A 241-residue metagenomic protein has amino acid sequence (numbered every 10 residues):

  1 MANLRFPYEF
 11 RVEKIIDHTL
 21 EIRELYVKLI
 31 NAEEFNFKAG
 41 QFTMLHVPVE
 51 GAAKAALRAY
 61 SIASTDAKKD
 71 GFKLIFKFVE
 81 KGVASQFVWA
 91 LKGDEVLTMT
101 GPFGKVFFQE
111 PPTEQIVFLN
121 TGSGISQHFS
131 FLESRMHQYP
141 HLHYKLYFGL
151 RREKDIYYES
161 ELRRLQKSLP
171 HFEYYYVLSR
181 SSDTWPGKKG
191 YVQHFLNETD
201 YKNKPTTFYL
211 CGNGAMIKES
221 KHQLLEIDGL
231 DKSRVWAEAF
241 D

Functional and structural regions predicted by a protein language model:
A2-F6, Y147-D241: Reductase modules of NAD(P)H-dependent flavoproteins
A2-G93: Ferredoxin-reductase
G40, G124, N213: Short, conserved phosphate/pyrophosphate- and ester-handling motifs at nucleotide-, phospho-/glycolipid
G101-P112: A short, basic/flexible loop-to-alpha-helix module at the beginning of a structural domain
T113, H137-H143: Conserved S-adenosyl-L-methionine
I116-L119, Y209: Conserved beta-strand elements of the Class I
Q127-H137: Histidine-anchored nucleotide/phosphate-binding helix
